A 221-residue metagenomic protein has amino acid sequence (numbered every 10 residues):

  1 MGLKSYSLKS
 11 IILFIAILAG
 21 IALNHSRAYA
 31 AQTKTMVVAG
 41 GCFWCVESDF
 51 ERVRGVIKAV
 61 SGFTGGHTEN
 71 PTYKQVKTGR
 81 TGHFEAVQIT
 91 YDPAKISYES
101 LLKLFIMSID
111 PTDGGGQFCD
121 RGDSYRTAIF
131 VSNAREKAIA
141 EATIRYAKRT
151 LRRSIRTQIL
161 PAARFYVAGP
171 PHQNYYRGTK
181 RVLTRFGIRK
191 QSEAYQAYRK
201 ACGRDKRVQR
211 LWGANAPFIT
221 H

Functional and structural regions predicted by a protein language model:
G2, K9-A22: Bacterial N-terminal signal peptides
G2, R27-H221: Flexible coil/turn and secondary-structure edge motifs
